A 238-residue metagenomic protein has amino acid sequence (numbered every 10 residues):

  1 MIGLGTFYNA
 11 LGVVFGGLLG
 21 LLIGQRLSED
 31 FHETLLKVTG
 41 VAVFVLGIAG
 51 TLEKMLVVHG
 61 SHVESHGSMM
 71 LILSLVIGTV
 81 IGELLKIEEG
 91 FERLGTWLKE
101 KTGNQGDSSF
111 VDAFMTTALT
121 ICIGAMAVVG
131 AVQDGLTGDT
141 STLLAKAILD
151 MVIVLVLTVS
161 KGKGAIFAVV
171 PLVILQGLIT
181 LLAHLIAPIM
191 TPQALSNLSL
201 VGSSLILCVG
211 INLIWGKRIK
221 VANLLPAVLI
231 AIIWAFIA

Functional and structural regions predicted by a protein language model:
M1, E29-D30, I87-A113: Intrinsically disordered, low-complexity non-transmembrane regions of multi-pass membrane transporters
I2-F15, H66-L73, G135-A147, M190-S204 (+1 more regions): Structural signature of hydrophobic alpha-helical transmembrane segments
Y8-G16, G20, G24, G40-V41 (+16 more regions): Alpha-helical transmembrane segments in multi-pass membrane proteins
F31-V41, G95-W97, A165-L175, A222-L229: Cytoplasmic-side transmembrane-helix entry/capping segments in multi-pass membrane proteins
T39-M55: A generic, lipid-embedded transmembrane alpha helix
A49-K54, G82-W97, G210-I219: Transmembrane helix exit motif
E53-E64, V129-D134, G138, A183-P192: Membrane-interface helix termini and inter-helical loops of multi-pass transporters
K99, S108-L185: Helix-loop-helix junctions within the multi-pass membrane cores of secondary transporters/permeases
